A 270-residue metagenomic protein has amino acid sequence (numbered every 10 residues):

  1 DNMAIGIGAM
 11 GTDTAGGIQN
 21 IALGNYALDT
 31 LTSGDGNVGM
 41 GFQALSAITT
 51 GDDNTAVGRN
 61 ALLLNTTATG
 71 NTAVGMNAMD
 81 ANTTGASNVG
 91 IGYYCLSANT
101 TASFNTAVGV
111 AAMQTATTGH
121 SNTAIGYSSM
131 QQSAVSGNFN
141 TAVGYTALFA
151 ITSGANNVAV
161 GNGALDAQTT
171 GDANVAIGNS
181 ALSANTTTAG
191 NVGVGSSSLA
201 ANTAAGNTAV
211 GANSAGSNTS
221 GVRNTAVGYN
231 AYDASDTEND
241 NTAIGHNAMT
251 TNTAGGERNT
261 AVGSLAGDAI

Functional and structural regions predicted by a protein language model:
D1-I270: Glycine- and small/polar-enriched repetitive beta-structure motifs of secreted/surface proteins
